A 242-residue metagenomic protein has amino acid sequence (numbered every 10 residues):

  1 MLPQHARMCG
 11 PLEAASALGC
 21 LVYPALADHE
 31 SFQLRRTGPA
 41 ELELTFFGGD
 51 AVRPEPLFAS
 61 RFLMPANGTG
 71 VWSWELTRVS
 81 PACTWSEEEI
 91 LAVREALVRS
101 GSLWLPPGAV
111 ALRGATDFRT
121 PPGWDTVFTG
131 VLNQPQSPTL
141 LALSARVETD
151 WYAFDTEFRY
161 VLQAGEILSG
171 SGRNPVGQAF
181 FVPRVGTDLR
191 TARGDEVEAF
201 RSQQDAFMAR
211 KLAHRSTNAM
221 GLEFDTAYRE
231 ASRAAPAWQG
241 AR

Functional and structural regions predicted by a protein language model:
M1-R242: DUTPase catalytic domain/fold
